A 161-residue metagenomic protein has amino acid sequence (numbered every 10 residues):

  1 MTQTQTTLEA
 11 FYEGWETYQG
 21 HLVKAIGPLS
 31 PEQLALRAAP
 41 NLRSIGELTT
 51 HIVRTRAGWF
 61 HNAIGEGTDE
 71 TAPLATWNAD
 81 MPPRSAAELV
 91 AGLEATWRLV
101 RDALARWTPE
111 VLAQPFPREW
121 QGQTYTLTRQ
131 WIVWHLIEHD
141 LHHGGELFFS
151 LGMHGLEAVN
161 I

Functional and structural regions predicted by a protein language model:
M1-G14: Extreme N-terminal tail/first-helix region
M1-T4, G20, N78-M81: Intrinsically disordered, low-complexity regions
Y12-E16, G20-I26, P31-N78, R118-I161: Short, contiguous alpha-helical
N78-P117, T128-D140: Acidic/histidine-rich alpha-helical segments that form the ligand environment of transition-metal centers
